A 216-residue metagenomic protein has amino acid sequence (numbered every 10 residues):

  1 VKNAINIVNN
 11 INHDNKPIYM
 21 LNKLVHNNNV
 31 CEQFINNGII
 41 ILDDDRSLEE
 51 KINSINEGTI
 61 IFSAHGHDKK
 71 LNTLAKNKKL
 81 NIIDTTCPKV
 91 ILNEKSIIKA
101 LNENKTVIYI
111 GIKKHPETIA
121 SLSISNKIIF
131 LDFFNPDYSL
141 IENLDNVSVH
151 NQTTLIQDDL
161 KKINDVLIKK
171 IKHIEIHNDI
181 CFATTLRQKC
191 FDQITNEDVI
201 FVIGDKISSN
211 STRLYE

Functional and structural regions predicted by a protein language model:
V1-E216: The feature marks the mature, well-folded catalytic cores of soluble enzymes
